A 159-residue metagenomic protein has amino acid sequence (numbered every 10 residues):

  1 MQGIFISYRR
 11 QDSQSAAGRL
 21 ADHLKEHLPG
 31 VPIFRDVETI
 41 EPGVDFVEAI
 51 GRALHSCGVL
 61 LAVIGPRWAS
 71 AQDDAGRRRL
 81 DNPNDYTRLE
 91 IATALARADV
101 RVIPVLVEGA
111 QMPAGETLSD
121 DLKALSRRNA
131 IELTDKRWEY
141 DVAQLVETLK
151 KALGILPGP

Functional and structural regions predicted by a protein language model:
M1-R77, P83, T87, T93-V100 (+2 more regions): Conserved N-terminal substructure of TIR/SEFIR domains
R35, P104, I131-E132: Structural signal for conserved beta-strand scaffold positions within catalytic alpha/beta enzyme cores
R77-R78, D120: Short secondary-structure boundary/capping segments
P104-L118: A short beta-strand->alpha-helix segment at the C-terminal rim of the class III nucleotidyl cyclase catalytic domain
G115-E132: Von Willebrand factor A/integrin I-like adhesion domains
